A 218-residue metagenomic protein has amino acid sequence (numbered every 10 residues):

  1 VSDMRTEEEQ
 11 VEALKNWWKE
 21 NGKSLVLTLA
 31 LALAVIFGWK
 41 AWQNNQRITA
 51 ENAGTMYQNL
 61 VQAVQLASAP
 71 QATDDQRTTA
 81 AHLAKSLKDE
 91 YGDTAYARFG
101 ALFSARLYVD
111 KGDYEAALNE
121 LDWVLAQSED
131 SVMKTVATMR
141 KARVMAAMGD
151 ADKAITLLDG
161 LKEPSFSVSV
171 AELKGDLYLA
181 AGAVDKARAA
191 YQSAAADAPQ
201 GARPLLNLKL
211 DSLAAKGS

Functional and structural regions predicted by a protein language model:
V1-L31: N-terminal positive-inside, membrane-proximal cytosolic segments immediately preceding the first
K88-A97, L125-K134, L161-S169, A196-P204: Short solvent-exposed coil/turn linkers within tandem alpha-helical repeat scaffolds
